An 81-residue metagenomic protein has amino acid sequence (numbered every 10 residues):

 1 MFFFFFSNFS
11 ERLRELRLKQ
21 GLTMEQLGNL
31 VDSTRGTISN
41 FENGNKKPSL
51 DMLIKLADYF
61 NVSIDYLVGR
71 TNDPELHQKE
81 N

Functional and structural regions predicted by a protein language model:
M1-F3, K19, V68-N81: Short, charged recognition helix plus adjacent turn of helix-turn-helix-like nucleic-acid-binding domains
S7, L18-K19, K47, D58: Short amphipathic helical patch at the helix-1/turn junction of helix-turn-helix
E11-L30, K55: Short basic helix-loop element that most often maps to the first helix and adjoining turn of HTH DNA-binding modules
L13, L27, I38-F41, L67: Conserved hydrophobic/aromatic packing and binding residues within compact polymer-binding modules
V31-P48: Recognition helix of helix-turn-helix/homeodomain-like DNA-binding domains that insert into the DNA major groove
E42, F60, V68-T71: DNA major-groove recognition helix of helix-turn-helix
D51-Y66: DNA major-groove recognition helix of helix-turn-helix/homeodomain DNA-binding modules
